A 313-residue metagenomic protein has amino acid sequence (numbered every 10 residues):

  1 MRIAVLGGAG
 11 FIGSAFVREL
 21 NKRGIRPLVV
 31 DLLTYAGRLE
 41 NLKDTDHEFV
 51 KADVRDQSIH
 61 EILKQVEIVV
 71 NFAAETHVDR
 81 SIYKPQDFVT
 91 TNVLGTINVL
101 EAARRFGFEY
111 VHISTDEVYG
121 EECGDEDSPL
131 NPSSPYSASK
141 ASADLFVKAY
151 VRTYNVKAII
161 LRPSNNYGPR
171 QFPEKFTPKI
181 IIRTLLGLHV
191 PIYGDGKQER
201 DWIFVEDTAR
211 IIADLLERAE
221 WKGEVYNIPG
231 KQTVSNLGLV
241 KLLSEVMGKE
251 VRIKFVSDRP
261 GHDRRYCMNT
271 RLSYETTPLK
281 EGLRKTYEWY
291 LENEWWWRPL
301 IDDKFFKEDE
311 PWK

Functional and structural regions predicted by a protein language model:
M1-N166, K285, W289-N293, P299 (+1 more regions): N-terminal Rossmann-like NAD(P)+-binding domain of SDR-like oxidoreductases, especially those catalyzing
F16, T184, I212-L216, L243 (+1 more regions): Hydrophobic "lid"/C-terminal helical patch of Rossmann-like NAD(P)-dependent dehydrogenase/epimerase domains
Y83, T91-L94, S134, Q171 (+6 more regions): Residue-level signal for the nucleotide or nucleotide-sugar donor/cofactor binding architecture
A141, N166-K179, L186-L188, Y193 (+6 more regions): Glycine/proline-rich active-site loop of Rossmann-fold NAD(P)-dependent oxidoreductases
S142, F146, Y150, I180 (+2 more regions): Hydrophobic alpha-helix immediately C-terminal to the catalytic Tyr-X-X-X-Lys motif of short-chain
F176, S235-M247, G282-T286: PAPS/PAP-binding and catalytic site of the sulfotransferase fold
D195-K197, G223-Y226, L237-V240, G248-C267 (+1 more regions): C-terminal "lid/loop" region of Rossmann-like NAD(P)-dependent oxidoreductases
T208, I212, I228, L239 (+2 more regions): Non-catalytic, hydrophobic alpha-helical segments
